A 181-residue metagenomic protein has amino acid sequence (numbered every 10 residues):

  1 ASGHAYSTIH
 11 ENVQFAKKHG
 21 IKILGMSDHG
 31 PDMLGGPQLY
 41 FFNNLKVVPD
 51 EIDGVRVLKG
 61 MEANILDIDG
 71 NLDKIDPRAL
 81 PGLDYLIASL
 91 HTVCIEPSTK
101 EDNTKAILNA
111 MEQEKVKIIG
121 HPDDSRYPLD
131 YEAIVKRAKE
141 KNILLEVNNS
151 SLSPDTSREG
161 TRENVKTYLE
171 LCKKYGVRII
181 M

Functional and structural regions predicted by a protein language model:
A1-Y6, M26-G30, I119-P122: Histidine-centered catalytic micro-motifs
H4-A5, G35-L39, P128-K136, D155-L171: Histidine/acidic-residue-rich catalytic or RNA/ligand-binding cores of hydrolases and nuclease-related proteins
H10-L24, K46-E51: Alpha-helical scaffold segments that flank or form the walls of functional sites
N12, S27, L45, I134 (+1 more regions): Aromatic/hydrophobic pocket-lining residues that form π-stacking "cages" and hydrophobic walls in ligand
H19, Q113-E114, Y175: Structural motif
K22-I23, R56, L144, R178: Residue-level detector of anion-binding/catalytic polar loops
H29, V177-M181: Short acidic/histidine-rich active-site segments
G30, G35-V147, S151: Extended substrate/RNA-proximal surfaces in nucleic-acid metabolism proteins
